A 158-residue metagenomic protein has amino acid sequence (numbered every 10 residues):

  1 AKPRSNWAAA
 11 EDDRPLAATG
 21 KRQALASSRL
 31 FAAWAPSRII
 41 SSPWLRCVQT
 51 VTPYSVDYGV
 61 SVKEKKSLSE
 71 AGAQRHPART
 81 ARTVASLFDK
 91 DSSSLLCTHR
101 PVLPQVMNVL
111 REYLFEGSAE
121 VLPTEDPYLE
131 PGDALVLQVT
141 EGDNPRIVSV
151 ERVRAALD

Functional and structural regions predicted by a protein language model:
A1-R75, A81-R82, P104, L110 (+3 more regions): Active-site-proximal alpha-helix that buttresses catalytic centers in soluble enzyme cores
P36, D91, N144-V148: A broad structural signal for short, well-ordered beta-strand segments within beta-sheet-rich domains
I40, S92-V106: Beta-strand elements within well-structured catalytic alpha/beta cores of enzymes that handle phosphate/sulfate esters
A78-S92: A short, acidic, amphipathic alpha-helical segment used as a generic capping/interface helix at domain edges
F88-D89, C97, Y128: Extracellular/periplasmic catalytic domains that process cell-envelope and extracellular macromolecules
D91-S93, P131-A134: Active-site lining segments that contact anionic ligands and/or coordinate catalytic metals
D133-N144: Short phosphate-coordinating micro-motif centered on Lys-Gly-acidic
D158: SAM/dcSAM-binding transferase cores
